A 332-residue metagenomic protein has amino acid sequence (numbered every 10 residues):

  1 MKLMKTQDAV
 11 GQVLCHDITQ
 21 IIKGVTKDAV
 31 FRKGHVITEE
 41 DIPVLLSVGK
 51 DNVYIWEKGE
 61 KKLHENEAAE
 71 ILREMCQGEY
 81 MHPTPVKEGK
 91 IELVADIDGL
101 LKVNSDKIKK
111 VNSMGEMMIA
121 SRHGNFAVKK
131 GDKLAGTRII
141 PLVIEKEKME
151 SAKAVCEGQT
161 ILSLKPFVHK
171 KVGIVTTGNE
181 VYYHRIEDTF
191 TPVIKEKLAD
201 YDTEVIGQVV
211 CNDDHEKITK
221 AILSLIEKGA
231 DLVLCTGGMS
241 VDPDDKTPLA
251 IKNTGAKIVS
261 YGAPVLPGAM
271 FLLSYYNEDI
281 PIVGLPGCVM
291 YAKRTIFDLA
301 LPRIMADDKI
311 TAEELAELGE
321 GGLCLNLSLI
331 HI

Functional and structural regions predicted by a protein language model:
M1-E88: Short, low-complexity N-terminal leaders and the immediately following helix N-cap/first helix
Q7-G11, A29, P83-V86, F126-V128 (+4 more regions): Solvent-exposed alpha-helices and their adjacent loops that cap or buttress functional pockets in soluble metabolic
R32, T38, H123, A127-K130 (+1 more regions): Residue-level recognition of short, solvent-exposed, well-ordered loop/turn junctions that link secondary-structure
I55-W56, M81-V86, I144-K146, E204-Q208 (+1 more regions): Flexible, glycine/charged-enriched surface loops at secondary-structure junctions
G59-F167: Extended, charged alpha/beta regions that create polyanion-binding interfaces
Q159-D213: Glycine-rich phosphate/diphosphate-binding loop of Rossmann-like nucleotide-binding domains
N179, I206-S328: Short glycine/threonine-rich loop/turn motifs
H331-I332: Conserved small/polar residues in nucleotide/adenosyl-binding loops
